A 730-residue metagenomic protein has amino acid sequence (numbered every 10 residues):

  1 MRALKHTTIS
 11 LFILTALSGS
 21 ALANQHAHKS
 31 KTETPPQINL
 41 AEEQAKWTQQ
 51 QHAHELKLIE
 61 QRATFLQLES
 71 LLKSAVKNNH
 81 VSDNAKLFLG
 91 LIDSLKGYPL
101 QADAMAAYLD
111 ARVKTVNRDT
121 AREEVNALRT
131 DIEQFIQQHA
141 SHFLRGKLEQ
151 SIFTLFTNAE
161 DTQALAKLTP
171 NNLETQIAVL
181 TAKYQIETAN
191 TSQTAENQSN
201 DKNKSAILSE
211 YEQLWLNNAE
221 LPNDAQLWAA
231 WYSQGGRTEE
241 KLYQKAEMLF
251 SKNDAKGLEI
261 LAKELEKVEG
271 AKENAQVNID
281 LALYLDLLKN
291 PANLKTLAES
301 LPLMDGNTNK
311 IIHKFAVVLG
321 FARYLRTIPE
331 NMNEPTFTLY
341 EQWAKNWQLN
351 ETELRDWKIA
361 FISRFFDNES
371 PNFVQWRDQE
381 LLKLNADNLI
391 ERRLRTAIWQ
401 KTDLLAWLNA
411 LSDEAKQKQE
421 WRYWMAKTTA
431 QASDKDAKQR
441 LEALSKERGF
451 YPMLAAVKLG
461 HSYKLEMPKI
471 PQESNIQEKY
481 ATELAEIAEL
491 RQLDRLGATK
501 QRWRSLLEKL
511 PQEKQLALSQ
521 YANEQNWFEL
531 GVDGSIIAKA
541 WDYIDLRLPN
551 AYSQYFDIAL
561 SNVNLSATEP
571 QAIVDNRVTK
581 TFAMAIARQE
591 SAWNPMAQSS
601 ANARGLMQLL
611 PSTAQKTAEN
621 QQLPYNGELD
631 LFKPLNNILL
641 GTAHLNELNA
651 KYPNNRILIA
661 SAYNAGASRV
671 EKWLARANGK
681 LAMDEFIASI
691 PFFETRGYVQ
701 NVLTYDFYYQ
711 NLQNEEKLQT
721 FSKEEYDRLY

Functional and structural regions predicted by a protein language model:
R2-Q25: Classical Sec-dependent N-terminal signal peptides that target proteins to the secretory pathway
I13, L22-A107, K114, P468 (+3 more regions): N-terminal leader/linker segments that initiate helical-solenoid repeat arrays
L56-L66, N84, G97-M105, L128 (+18 more regions): Generic helix N-cap/helix-start motif at coil->alpha-helix transitions
L68, L109, F153, L180-A182 (+7 more regions): Conserved small-residue packing positions in alpha-helical repeats and bundles
D83-I92, D119-Q138, D161-T169, T191-W215 (+10 more regions): Alpha-helical repeat scaffolds
T154, K358-D367, R377-L411: Alpha-helical adaptor scaffolds
Q342, N346-L349, L382, E420 (+5 more regions): Catalytic glycan-binding domains that act on GlcNAc-containing polysaccharides
L444-P452, V457-L490, N550-I558: Extracellular/periplasmic ectodomains of large secreted or surface enzymes and adhesion receptors
